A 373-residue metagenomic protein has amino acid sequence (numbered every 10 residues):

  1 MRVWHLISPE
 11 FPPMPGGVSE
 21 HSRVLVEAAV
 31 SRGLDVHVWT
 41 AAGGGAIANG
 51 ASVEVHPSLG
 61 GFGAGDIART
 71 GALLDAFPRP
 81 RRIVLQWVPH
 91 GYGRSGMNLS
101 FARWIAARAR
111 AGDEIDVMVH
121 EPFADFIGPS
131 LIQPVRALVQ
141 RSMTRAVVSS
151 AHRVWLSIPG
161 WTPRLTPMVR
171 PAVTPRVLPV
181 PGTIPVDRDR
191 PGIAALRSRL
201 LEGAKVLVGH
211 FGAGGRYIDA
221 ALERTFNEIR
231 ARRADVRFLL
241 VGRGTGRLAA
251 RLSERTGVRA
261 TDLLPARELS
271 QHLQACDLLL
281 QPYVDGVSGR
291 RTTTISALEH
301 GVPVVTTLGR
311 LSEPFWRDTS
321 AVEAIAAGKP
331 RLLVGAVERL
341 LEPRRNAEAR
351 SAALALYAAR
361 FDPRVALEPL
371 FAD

Functional and structural regions predicted by a protein language model:
S8-P15, V24-R79, R164, R243-R247: N-terminal strand-loop element at the rim of the active site of nucleotide-sugar-dependent glycosyltransferases
R103-R110, P134-V154: Membrane-proximal helix-turn-helix segments that form the acceptor-binding/catalytic region of lipid-linked
T144-I193: Donor nucleotide-sugar binding/catalytic pocket of nucleotide-sugar-dependent glycosyltransferases
I184-R251: Conserved catalytic-core segment of nucleotide-activated headgroup transferases in glycan assembly
G242-S270: Nucleotide-activated donor-binding/catalytic signature segment of Leloir-type glycosyltransferases, i.e., the conserved
L273-S288, V302: Acidic donor-binding loop of glycosyltransferase active sites
E313-E338: Change "using UDP/GDP/dTDP sugars" to "using nucleotide sugars
R344-A372: A charged, aromatic-enriched C-terminal amphipathic alpha-helix characteristic of glycosyltransferases across folds
